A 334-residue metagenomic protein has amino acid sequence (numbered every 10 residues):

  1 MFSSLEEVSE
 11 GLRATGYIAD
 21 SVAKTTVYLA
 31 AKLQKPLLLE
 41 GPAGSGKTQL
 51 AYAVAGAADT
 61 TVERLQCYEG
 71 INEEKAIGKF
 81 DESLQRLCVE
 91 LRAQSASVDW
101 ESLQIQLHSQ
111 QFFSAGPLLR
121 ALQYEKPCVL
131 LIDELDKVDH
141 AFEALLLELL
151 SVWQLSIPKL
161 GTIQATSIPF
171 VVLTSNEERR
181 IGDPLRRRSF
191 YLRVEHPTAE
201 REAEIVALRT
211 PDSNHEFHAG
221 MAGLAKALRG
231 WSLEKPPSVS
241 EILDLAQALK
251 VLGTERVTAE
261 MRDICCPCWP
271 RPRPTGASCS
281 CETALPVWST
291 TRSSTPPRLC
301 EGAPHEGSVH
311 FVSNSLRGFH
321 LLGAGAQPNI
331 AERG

Functional and structural regions predicted by a protein language model:
M1-S315, F319-L321, A326: C-terminal regulatory/interaction module of P-loop NTP-utilizing enzymes
A326-R333: Short, intrinsically disordered C-terminal tails of secreted or membrane-associated proteins
